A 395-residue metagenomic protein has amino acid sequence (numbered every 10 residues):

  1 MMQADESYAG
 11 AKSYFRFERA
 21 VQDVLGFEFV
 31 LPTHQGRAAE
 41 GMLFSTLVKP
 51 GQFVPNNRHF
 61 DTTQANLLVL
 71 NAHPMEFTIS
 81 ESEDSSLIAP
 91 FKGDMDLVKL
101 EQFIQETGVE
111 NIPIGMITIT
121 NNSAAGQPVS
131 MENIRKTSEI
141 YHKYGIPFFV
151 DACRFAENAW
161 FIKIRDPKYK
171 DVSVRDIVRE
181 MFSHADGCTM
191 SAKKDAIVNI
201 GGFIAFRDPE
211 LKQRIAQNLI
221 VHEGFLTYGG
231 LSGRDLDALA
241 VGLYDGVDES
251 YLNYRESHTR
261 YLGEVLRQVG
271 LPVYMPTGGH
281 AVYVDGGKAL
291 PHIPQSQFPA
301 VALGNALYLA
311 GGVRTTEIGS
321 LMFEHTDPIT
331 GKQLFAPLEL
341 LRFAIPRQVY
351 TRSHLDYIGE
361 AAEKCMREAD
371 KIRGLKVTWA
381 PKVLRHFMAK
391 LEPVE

Functional and structural regions predicted by a protein language model:
M1-A11, A20, A344-Q348, E360: N-terminal "arm"/small-domain region of PLP-dependent enzymes with the aminotransferase-like
E6-V30, H34-V273, P294-Q295: Conserved PLP-enzyme active-site core in the AAT-like
A72-E76, F206-R214, N218, R234 (+1 more regions): Flexible glycine/proline-rich, aromatic-decorated loop/lid segments
K212-Q213, P291-P299, Q348-Y357: Short, conserved charged micro-motifs
A216-L219, L236-D245, H280-A289, A336-R342 (+1 more regions): Short acidic (Asp/Glu) and glycine-rich catalytic loops that position anionic groups and cofactors
G246, A310, M322-E395: PLP-dependent enzyme catalytic core of the Aspartate aminotransferase-like
T259-R260, Y274-G286: Conserved glycine-rich beta-strand-loop-beta hairpin in the small C-terminal domain of fold type I
Y283, G287-R314, P328-A336: Active-site loop ensemble at the mouth of alpha/beta enzyme cores that anchors a bound cofactor
